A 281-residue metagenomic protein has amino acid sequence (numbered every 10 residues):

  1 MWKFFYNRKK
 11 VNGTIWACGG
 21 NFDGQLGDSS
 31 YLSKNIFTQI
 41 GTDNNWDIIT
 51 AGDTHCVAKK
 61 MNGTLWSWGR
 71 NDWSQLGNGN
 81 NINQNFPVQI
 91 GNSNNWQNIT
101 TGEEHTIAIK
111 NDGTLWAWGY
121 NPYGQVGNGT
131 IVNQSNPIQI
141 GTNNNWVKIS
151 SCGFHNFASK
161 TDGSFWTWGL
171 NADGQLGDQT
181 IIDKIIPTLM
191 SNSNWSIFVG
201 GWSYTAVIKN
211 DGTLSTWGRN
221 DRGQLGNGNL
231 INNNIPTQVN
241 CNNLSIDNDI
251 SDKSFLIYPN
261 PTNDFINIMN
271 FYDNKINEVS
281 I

Functional and structural regions predicted by a protein language model:
W2-K3, S33, N45, G52-D53 (+10 more regions): Beta-rich catalytic cores
F5-R8, A17, Q39, H55-A58 (+10 more regions): Conserved core positions of repeat-based scaffolds
V11, G20-F22, T54, M61 (+10 more regions): Short loop/turn segments immediately following the C-termini of beta-strands
V11-T14, N45-I48, M61-T64, N85-F86 (+8 more regions): Tandem repeat domain/solenoid detector
G19-I36, G69-F86, G119-N136, G169-I186 (+1 more regions): Short glycine/serine- and acidic-residue-enriched loop/turn motifs that recur at repeat junctions
V199-L244: Blade-level signature of beta-propeller repeat domains, shared across WD40, Kelch, NHL, RCC1 and BNR/Asp-box propellers
D249-I281: C-terminal outer-membrane/trafficking sorting elements
